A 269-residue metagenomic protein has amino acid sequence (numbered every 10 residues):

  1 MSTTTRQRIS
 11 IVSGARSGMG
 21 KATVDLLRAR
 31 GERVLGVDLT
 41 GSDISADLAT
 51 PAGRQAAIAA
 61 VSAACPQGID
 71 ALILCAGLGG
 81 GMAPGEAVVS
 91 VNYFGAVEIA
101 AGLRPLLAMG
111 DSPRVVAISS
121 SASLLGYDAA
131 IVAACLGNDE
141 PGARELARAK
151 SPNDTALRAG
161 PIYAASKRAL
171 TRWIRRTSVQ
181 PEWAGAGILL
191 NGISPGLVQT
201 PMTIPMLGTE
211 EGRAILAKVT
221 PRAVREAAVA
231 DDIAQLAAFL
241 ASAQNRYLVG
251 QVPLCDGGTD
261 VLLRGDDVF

Functional and structural regions predicted by a protein language model:
S2, A130, V249-F269: Short C-terminal tail/terminal secondary-structure segment of NAD(P)H-dependent dehydrogenase/reductase domains
S13-R16, G20-D25: N-terminal Rossmann NAD(P)H-binding glycine-rich loop of SDR-like oxidoreductase domains
L39-A56, V61: Rossmann-fold cofactor-recognition segment
I73-G80, G258: Conserved NAD(P)H cofactor-binding loop of Rossmann-fold oxidoreductase domains
L78-M82, A108-G185, L197-V198: Catalytic loop of short-chain dehydrogenase/reductase
P195-P205, T209, A214: Short, flexible catalytic-loop segment of classical short-chain dehydrogenase/reductase
E226-C255, D260-V261: C-terminal substrate-recognition "lid" of short-chain dehydrogenase/reductases
